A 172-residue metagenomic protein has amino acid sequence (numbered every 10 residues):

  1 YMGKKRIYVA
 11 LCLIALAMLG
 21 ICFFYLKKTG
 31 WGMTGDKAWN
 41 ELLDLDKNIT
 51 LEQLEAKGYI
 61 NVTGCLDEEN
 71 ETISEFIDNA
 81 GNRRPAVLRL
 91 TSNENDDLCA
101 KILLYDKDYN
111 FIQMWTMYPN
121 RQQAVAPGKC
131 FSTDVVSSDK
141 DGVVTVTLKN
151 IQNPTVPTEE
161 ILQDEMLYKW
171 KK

Functional and structural regions predicted by a protein language model:
Y1-M2, F23: General helical secondary-structure elements
M2-L16: N-terminal Sec-pathway targeting helices
L16-K27: Hydrophobic alpha-helical membrane-insertion segments, chiefly the h-region of N-terminal signal peptides
Y25-K172: Mature, Sec-exported extracytoplasmic domains of Gram-positive
